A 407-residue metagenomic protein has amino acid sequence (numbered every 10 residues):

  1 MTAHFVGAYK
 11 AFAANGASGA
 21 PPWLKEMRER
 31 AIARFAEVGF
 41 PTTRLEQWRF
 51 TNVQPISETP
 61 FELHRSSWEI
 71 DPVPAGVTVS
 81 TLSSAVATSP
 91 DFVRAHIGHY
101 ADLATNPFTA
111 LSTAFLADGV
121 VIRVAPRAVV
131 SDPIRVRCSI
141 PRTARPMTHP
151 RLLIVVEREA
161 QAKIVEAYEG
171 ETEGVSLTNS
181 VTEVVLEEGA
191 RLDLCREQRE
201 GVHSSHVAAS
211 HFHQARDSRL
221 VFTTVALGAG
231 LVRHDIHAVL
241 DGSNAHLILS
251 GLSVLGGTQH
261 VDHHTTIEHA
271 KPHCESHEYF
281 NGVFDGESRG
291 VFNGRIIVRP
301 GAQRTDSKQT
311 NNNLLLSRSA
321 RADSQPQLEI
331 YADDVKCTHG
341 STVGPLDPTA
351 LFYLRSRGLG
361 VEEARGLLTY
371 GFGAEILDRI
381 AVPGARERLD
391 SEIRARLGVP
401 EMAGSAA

Functional and structural regions predicted by a protein language model:
M1-T113: N-terminal amphipathic, basic helical "cap/leader" segment at the start of enzyme domains
R30, T88-L359, G373-A407: Conserved beta-strand/loop scaffold segments within soluble protein domains that form the structured core and edges
